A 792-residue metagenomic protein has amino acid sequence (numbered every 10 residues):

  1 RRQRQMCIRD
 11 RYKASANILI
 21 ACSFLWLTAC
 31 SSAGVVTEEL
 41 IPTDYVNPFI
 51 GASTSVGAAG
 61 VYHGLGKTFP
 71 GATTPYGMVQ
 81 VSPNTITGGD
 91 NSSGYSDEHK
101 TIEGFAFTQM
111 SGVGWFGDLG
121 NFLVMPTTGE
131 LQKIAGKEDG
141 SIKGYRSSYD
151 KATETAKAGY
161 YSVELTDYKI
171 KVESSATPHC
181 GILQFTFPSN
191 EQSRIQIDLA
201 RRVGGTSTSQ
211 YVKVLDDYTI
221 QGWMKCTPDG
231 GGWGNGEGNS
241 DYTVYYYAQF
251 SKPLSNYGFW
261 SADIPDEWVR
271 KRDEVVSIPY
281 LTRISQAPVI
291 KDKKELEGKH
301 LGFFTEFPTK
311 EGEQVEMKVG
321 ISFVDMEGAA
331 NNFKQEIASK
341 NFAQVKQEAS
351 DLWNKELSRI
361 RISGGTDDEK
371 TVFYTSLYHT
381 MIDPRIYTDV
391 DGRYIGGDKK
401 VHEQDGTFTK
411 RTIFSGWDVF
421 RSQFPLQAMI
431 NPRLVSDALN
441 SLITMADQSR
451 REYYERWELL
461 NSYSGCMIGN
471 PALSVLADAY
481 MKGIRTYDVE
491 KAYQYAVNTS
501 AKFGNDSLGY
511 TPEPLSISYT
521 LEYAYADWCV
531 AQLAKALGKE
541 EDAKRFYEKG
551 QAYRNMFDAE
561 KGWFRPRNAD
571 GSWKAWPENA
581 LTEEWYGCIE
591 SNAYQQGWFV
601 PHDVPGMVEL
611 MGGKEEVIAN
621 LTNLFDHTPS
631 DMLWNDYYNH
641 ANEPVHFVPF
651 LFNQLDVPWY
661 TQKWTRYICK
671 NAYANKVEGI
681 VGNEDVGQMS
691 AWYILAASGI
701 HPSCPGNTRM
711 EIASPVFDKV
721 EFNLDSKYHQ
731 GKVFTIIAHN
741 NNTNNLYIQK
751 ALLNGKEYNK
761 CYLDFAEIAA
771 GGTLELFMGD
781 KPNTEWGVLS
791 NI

Functional and structural regions predicted by a protein language model:
R1-I8: Short, small-residue-biased leader/transition segments that mark boundaries at the very start of proteins
R2, K13-A21: Sec-dependent signal peptide recognition, specifically the positively charged N-region followed immediately by
T28-A29: C-terminal motif of bacterial Sec signal peptides marking the signal peptidase cleavage site
V35-F424, A428-L521, A534-N555, K561-F564 (+6 more regions): Accessory carbohydrate-recognition regions in carbohydrate-active enzymes
A526: ATP-dependent phospho-/nucleotidyl transfer catalytic cores
